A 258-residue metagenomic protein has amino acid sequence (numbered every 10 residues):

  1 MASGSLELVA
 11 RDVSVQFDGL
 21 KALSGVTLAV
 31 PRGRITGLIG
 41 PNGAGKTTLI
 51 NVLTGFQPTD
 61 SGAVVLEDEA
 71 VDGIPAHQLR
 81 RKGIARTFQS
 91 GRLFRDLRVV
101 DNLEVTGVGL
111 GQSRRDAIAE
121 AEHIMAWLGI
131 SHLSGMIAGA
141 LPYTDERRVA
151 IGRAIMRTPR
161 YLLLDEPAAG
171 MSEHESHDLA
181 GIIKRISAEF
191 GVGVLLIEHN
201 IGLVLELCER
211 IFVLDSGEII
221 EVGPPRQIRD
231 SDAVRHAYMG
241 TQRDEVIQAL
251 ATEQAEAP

Functional and structural regions predicted by a protein language model:
A2-P258: Glycine-rich phosphate-binding loops of nucleotide-dependent enzymes
